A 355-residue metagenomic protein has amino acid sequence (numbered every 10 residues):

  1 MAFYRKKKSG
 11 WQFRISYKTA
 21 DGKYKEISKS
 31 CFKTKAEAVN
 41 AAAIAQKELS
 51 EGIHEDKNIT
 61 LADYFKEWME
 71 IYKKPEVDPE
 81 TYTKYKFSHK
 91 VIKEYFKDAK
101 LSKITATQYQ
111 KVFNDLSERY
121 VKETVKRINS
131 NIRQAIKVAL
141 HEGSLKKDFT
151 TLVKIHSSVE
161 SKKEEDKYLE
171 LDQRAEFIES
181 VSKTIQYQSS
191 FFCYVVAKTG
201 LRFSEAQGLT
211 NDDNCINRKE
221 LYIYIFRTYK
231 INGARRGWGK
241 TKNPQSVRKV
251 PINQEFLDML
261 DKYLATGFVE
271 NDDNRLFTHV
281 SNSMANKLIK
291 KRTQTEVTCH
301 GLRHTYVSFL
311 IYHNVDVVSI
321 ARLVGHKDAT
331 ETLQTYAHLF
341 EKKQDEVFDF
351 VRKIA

Functional and structural regions predicted by a protein language model:
F3, K35, E70-S144, K163 (+3 more regions): N-terminal core-binding DNA-recognition domain of tyrosine site-specific recombinases/integrases
K7-Q12, S16-T107, A265-D272: N-terminal DNA-binding module of tyrosine recombinases/phage integrases
R14, G208-K262: Conserved tyrosine-mediated DNA breakage-rejoining catalytic core shared by Y-recombinases
S102, L145-K147, V159-E179, N232-N253 (+1 more regions): DNA breakage-rejoining catalytic core of tyrosine-based enzymes
K126, H141, L145, T151-F203 (+1 more regions): Basic, Lys/Arg- and aromatic-enriched nucleic-acid-binding interface segment
H141, Y194, K198-E205, L288-R292 (+3 more regions): C-terminal catalytic core of tyrosine-transesterase DNA break-rejoin enzymes
T228, N253-E296, Y306: Active-site/catalytic core of tyrosine-dependent DNA strand-transfer enzymes
A234-W238, Q334-A355: DNA/chromatin major-groove-contacting recognition/catalytic segments
